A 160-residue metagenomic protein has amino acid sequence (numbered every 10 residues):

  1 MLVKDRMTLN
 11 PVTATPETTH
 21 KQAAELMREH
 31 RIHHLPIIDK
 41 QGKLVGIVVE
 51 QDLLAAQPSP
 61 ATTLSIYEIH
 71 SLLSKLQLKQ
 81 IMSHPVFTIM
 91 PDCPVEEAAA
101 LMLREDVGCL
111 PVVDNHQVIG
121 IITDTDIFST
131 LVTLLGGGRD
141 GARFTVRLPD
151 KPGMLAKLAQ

Functional and structural regions predicted by a protein language model:
M1-N10, E50-V86, A99-L103, T123-A159: Tandem CBS (Bateman) regulatory domains
L2-K40, V45-V49, Q57: Basic, Lys/Arg-rich alpha-helical nucleic-acid-recognition elements, primarily the DNA-binding modules of transcription
A14-L26, L72-M82, V112, Q117-T123: Short N-terminal secondary-structure initiator segments
A14-R31, I38, T88-D106, V113 (+2 more regions): The conserved cystathionine-beta-synthase
M27, L35-D52, M102, L110-T125: A glycine-centered beta-loop-beta connector
